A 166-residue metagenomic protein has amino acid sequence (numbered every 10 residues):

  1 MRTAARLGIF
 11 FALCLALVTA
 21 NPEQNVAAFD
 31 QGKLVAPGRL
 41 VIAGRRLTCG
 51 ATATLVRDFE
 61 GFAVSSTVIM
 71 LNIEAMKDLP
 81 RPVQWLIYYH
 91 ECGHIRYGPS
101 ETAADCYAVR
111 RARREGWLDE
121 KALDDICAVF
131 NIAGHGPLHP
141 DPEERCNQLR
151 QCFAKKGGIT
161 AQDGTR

Functional and structural regions predicted by a protein language model:
M1-G8: Bacterial N-terminal signal peptides that target proteins for export
G8-A16: Bacterial N-terminal signal peptides
N21-S65: Auxiliary, metal-adjacent structural segments of Zn-dependent hydrolase domains
T52-R81, C92-I95: Active-site scaffold of zinc-dependent metalloenzymes
D78-V83, G98-T102, P140: Soluble non-cytosolic domains of exported or imported proteins
L86-I95, D105: Active-site recognition of the HExxH zinc-binding catalytic motif
P99-E115: An active-site-proximal "capping" alpha-helix that borders the catalytic cofactor pocket
W117-R166: Long, well-structured alpha-helical subdomains associated with metal-dependent extracellular/ecto-lumenal hydrolases
